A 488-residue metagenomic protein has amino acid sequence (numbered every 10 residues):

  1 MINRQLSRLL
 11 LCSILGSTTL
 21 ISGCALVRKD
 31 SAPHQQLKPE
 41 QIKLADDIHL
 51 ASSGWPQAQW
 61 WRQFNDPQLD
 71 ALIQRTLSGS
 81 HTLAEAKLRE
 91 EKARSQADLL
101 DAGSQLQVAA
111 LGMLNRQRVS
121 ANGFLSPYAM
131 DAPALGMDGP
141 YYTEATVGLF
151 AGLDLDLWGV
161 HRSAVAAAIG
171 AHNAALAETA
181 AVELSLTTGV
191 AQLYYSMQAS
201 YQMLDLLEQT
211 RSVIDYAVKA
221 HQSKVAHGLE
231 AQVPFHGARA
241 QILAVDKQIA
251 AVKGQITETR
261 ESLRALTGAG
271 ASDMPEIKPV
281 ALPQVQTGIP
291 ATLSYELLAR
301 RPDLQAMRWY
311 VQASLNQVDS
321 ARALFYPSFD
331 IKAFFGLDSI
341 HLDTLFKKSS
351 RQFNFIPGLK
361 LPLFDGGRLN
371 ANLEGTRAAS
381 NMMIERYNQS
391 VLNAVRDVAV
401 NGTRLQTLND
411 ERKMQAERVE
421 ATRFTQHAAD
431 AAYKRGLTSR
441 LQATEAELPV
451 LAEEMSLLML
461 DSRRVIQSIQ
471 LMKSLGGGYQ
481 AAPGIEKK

Functional and structural regions predicted by a protein language model:
I2-S78, S126-D131, D138, I169 (+3 more regions): Terminal intrinsically disordered/low-complexity segments used for targeting and assembly
W55-F64, M113-F150, D273-P290, D319 (+2 more regions): Small/polar, glycine/serine/threonine/aspartate-rich low-complexity segments that form flexible
L69-A71, E144-T146, Q192, G237 (+2 more regions): Transmembrane beta-barrel architecture of outer-membrane proteins
I73, T146-F150, Y194, R239 (+3 more regions): Membrane-embedded beta-strand positions in outer-membrane beta-barrel channels/transporters
A84-E85, D101, Y141, L155-E183 (+8 more regions): Sec/SRP-type N-terminal targeting helices
A177-L293, R404, L408, A428-A431 (+2 more regions): Periplasmic alpha-helical coiled-coil/stalk elements that build and connect Gram-negative outer-membrane
V225-L229, Y433-L437, S474-G476: A short glycine-centered flexible hinge/capping loop motif at secondary-structure junctions
